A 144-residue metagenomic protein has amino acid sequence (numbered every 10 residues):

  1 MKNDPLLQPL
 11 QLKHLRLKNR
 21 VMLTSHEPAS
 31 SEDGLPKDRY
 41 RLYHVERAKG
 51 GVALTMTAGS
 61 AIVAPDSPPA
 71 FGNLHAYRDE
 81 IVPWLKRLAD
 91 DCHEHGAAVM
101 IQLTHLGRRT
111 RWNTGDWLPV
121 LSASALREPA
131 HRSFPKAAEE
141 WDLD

Functional and structural regions predicted by a protein language model:
M1-D144: Flavin-dependent oxidoreductase catalytic cores
